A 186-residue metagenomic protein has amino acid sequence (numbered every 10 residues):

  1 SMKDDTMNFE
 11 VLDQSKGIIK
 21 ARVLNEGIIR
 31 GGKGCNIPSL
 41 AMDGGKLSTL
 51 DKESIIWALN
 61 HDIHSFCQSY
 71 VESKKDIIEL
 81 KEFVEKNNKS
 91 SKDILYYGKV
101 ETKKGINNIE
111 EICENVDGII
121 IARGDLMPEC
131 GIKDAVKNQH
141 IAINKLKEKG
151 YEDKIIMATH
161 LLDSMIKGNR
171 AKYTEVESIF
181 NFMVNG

Functional and structural regions predicted by a protein language model:
S1-G186: Non-catalytic helical/linker scaffolds that mediate oligomerization, partner binding, and domain coupling around large
